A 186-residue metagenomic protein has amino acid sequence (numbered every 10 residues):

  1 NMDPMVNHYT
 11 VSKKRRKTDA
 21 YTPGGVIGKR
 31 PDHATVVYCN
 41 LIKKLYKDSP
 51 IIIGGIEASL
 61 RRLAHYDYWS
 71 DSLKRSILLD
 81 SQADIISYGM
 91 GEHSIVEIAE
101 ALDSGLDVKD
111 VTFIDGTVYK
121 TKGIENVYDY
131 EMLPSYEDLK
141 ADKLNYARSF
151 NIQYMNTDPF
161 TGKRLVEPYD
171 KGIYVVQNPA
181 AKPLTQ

Functional and structural regions predicted by a protein language model:
N1-K182: Glycine-rich beta-alpha loop elements in corrinoid/cobalamin-binding modules across cobalamin-dependent enzymes
Q186: Canonical Radical SAM [4Fe-4S] cluster-binding loop centered on the CxxxCxxC motif and its immediate flanking residues
